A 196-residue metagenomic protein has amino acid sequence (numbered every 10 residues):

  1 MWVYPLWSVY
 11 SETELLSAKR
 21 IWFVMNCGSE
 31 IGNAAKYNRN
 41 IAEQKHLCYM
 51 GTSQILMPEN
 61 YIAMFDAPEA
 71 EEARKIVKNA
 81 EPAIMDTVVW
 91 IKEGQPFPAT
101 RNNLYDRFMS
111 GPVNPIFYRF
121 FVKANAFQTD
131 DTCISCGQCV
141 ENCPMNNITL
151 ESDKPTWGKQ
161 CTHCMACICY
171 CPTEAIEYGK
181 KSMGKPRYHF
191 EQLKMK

Functional and structural regions predicted by a protein language model:
M1-W2, N146: Short, flexible loop segments at the rims of nucleotide/cofactor-binding pockets, characterized by
W2-I116: FMN-binding flavodoxin-like domain, especially the glycine-rich phosphate-binding loop
E14-L15, F120, E141, C169: Generic structural signal for beta-strand residues in well-ordered domains
S17-A18, K123, T129, W157: Residue-level preference for short coil/turn positions at secondary-structure junctions
C27-G28, C133, C161: Short loop or secondary-structure boundary microenvironments that flank and position key functional residues
N103-C136, E141: A mid-sequence, solvent-exposed acidic-amphipathic segment
T129, Q138-T156, T162, A166-M183: Iron-sulfur cluster-binding cysteine motifs and their immediate structural context in ferredoxin-like electron-transfer
Y188-M195: Active-site-proximal loop/hinge segments that shape catalytic or ion-binding/gating pockets
